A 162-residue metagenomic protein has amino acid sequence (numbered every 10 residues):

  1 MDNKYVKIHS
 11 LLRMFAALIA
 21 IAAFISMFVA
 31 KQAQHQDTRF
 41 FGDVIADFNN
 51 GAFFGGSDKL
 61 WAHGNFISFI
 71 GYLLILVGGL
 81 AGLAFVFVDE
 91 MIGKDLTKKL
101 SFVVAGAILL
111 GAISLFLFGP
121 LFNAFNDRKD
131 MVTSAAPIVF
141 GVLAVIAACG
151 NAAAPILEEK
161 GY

Functional and structural regions predicted by a protein language model:
M1-K4, I156-Y162: Short, charged juxtamembrane terminal tails flanking transmembrane helices
N3, A112-I113, N126, A135: N-terminal functional modules and adjacent low-complexity/disordered segments of proteins
N3-K4, V44, F48-G51, K59 (+4 more regions): Short linear motifs in intrinsically disordered/low-complexity regions
H9-M27, G64-F118, F140-E158: Signature of small four-pass
M27-F66, N126, D130-T133: Long, glycine/tryptophan/cysteine-rich extracytoplasmic
Q32-A33, M91, D95, F125 (+1 more regions): Membrane-interface elements of multi-pass transporters and channels
F116-R128: Juxtamembrane "helix-exit" motif on the non-cytosolic side of transmembrane helices
T133-F140: Transmembrane alpha-helices of multi-pass eukaryotic membrane proteins
